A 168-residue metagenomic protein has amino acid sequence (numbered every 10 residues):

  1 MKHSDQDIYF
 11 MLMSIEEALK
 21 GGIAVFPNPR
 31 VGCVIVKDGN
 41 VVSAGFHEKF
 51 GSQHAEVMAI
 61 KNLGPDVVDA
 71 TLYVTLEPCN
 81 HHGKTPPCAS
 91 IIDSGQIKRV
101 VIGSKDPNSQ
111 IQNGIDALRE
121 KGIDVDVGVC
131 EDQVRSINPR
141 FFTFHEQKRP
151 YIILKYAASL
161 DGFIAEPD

Functional and structural regions predicted by a protein language model:
M1-A24, D38-V41, L63, V68 (+1 more regions): Zinc-dependent deaminase
F10, P27-P29, A55-E56: Short N-terminal amphipathic alpha-helix/helix-capping patch enriched in small hydrophobics with frequent Ser/Thr
F26-V31, V68-A70: Acidic, glycine-enriched active-site microenvironments
G32-V34, V74-T75, K155-A157: Short beta-strand segments
C33-K37, V41-N62: N-terminal beta-alpha supersecondary unit
H47, L76, D126: Small/polar loops that bind or transfer phosphate-bearing groups
